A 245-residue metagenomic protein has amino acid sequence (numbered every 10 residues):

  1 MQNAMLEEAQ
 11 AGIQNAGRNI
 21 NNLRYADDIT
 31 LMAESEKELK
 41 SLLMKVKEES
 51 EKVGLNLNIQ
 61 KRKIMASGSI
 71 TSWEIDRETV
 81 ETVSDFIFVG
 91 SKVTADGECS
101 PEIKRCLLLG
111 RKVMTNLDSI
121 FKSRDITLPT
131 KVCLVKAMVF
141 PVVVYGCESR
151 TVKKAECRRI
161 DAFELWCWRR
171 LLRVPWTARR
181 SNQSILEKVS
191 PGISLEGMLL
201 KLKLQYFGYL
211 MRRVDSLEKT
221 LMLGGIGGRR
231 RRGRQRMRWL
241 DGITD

Functional and structural regions predicted by a protein language model:
M1-D245: Short linear motifs embedded in intrinsically disordered, charge-biased segments
